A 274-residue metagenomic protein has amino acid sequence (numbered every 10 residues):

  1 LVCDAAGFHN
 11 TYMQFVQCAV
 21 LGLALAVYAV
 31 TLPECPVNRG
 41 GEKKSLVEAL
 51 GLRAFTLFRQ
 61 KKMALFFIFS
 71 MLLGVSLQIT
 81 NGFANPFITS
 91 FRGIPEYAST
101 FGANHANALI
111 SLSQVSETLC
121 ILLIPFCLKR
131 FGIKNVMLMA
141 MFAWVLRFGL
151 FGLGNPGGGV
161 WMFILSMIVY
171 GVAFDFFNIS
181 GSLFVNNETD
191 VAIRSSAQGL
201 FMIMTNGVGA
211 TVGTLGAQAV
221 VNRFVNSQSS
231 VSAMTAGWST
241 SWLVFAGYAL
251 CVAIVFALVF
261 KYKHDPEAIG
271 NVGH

Functional and structural regions predicted by a protein language model:
C3, L119-I133, V221: Helix-to-loop junctions at the C-terminal end of transmembrane segments in multipass secondary transporters
D4, G82-A106: Short amphipathic helix-loop junctions that connect adjacent transmembrane helices in Major Facilitator Superfamily/SLC
D4-V20, A219-A249: A membrane-interface helix-boundary motif in multi-pass transporters
A24-P33, W238-H274: Multi-pass alpha-helical transporter architecture, strongest for 12-TM Major Facilitator/SLC carriers used
E34-F66, G93-P95: Juxtamembrane intracellular "pre-TM" segments in multi-pass secondary transporters
R59-T80, I168: Pair of pore-lining "gating" transmembrane helices in MFS-fold secondary transporters
F142-P156: C-terminal ends and interior cores of transmembrane alpha-helices in multi-pass membrane transporters/permeases
F176-D190: Intracellular juxtamembrane helix-capping segments at the cytosolic ends of symmetry-related transmembrane helices
